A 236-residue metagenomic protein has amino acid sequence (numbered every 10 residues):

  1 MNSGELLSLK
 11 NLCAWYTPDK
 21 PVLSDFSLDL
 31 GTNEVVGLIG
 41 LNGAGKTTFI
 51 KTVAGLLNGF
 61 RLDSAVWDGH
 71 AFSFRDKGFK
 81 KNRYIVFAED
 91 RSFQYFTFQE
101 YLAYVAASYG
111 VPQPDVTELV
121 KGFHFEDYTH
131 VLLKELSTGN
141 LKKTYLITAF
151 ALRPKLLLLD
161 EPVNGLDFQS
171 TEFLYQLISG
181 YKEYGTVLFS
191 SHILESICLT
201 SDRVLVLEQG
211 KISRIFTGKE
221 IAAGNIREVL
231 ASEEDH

Functional and structural regions predicted by a protein language model:
M1-D25: A short, flexible loop at the N-terminus of ABC-type nucleotide-binding domains that lies
I39-L41: The feature captures the beta-strand-to-loop junction immediately N-terminal to the Walker
A54: Helix-to-loop junction immediately C-terminal to a conserved catalytic motif
G59-F79, R214: Conserved ABC transporter NBD signature motif
A103, Q113-T129: Conserved ABC ATPase "signature" region
L157-E161: Catalytic Walker B motif of ABC-type/P-loop ATPase nucleotide-binding domains
Y184-S190: Conserved H-loop
